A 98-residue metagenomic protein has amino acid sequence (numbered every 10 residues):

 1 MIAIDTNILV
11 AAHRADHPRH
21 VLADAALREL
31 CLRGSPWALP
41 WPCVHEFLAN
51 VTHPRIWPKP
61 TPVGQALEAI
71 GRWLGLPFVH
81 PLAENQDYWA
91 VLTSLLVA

Functional and structural regions predicted by a protein language model:
M1-L39, P54-A69: Short, well-structured N-terminal submotif of metal-dependent ribonuclease cores
E29-L30, W73, L95: Hydrophobic helix-cap positions at the C-terminus of alpha-helices in RecA-like/P-loop ATPase nucleotide-binding cores
L39-V44, E84-Y88: Short, conserved alpha-helical segments within structured domains
V44, A66-I70, W89: A general structural signal for well-ordered alpha-helical segments in protein cores
P60, L76-A98: Active-site neighborhoods of divalent-metal-dependent phosphate/nucleic-acid chemistry enzymes
A69-P77: Short, solvent-exposed helix-to-loop capping segments enriched in aromatics
